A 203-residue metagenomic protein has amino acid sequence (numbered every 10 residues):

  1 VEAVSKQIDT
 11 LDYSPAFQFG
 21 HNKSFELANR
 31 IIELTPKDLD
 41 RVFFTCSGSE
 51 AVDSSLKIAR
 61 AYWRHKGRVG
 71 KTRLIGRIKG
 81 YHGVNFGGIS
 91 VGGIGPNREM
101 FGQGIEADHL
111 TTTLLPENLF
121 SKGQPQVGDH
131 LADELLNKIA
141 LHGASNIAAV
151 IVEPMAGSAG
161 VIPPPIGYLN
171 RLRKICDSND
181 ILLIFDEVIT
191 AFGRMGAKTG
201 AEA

Functional and structural regions predicted by a protein language model:
V1-A203: Conserved N-terminal phosphate-binding loop of PLP-dependent enzymes in the Aspartate aminotransferase
